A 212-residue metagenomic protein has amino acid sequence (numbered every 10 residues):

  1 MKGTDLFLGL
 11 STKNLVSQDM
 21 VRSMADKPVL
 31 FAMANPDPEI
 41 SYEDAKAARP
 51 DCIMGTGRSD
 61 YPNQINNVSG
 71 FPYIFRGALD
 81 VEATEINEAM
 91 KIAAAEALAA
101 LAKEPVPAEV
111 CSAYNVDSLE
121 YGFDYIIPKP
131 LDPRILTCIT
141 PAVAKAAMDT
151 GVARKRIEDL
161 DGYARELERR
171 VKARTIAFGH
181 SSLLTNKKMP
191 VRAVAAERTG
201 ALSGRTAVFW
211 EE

Functional and structural regions predicted by a protein language model:
M1, R22-M24, K46-A48, P62-N63 (+2 more regions): Solvent-exposed alpha-helices and their adjacent loops that cap or buttress functional pockets in soluble metabolic
M1-E39: Rossmann-like NAD(P)-binding element
M1-G9, A195-E211: Glycine-rich phosphate/diphosphate-binding loop of Rossmann-like nucleotide-binding domains
D5-L8, P28-F31, D51-M54, V68-S69 (+3 more regions): Structural motif
T12-K13, N35-D37, R58-D60, D159 (+2 more regions): Short, ordered loop/turn segments at secondary-structure junctions
D19-D26, A45-R49, T199, R205-W210: Short, solvent-exposed amphipathic alpha-helical segments in soluble enzyme and RNA/protein-processing domains
A32-K155: Adenosine-phosphate binding glycine-rich loop
I157-L184: Long, charged amphipathic helices and adjacent flexible linkers at domain junctions
